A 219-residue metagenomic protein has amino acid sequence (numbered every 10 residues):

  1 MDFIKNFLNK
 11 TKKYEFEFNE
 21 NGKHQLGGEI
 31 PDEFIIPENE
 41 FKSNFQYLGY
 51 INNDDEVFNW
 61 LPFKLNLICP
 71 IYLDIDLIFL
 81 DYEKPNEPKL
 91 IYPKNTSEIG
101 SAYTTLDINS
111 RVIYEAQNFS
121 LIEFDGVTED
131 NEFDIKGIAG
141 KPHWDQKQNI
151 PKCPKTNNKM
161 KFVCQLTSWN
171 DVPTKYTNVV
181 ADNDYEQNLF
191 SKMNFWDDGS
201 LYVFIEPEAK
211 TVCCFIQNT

Functional and structural regions predicted by a protein language model:
M1-T219: Preference for intrinsically disordered or flexible, low-complexity segments and adjacent hinge/connector residues
